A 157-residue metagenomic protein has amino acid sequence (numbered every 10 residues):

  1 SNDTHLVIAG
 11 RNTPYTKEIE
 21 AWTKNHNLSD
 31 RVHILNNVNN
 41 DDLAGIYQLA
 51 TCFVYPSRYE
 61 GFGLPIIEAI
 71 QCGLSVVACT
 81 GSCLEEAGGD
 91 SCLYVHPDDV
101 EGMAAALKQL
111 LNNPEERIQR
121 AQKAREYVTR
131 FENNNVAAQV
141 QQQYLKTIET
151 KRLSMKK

Functional and structural regions predicted by a protein language model:
H5-E20: Glycosyltransferase donor-sugar binding loop
K17-A44: Nucleotide-activated donor-binding/catalytic signature segment of Leloir-type glycosyltransferases, i.e., the conserved
V38, G45-A50, Y55: Short alpha-helical donor nucleotide-sugar binding micro-motif in glycosyltransferases
R58: Aromatic "clamp/platform" in nucleotide-sugar-dependent glycosyltransferases that forms part of the donor/acceptor
I66, Q71-A78: Short hydrophobic beta-strand element within catalytic cores of glycosyltransferases and related nucleotide-activated
C79, L93-V100, Q109-P114: Conserved acidic donor-binding segment of nucleotide-sugar-dependent glycosyltransferases
G102, Q109, E116-R130, Q141-Q142: A short, well-ordered alpha-helix in the C-terminal region of glycosyltransferases
N133-K157: C-terminal alpha-helical cap of glycosyltransferases
